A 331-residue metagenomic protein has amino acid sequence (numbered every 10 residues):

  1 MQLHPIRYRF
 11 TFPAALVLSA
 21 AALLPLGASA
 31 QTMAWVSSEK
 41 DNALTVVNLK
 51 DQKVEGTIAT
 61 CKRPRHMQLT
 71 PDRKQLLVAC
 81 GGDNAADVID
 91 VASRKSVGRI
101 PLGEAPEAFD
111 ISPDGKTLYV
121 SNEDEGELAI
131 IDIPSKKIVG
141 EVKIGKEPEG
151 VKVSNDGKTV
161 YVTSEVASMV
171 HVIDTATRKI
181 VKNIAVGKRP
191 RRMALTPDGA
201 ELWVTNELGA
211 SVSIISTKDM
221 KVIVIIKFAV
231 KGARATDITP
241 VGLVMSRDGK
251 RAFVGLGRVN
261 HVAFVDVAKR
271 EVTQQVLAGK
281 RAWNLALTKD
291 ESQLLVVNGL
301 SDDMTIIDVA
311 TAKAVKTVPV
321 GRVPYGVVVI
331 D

Functional and structural regions predicted by a protein language model:
M1: Short Lys/Arg-enriched helix C-cap and helix-to-coil transition segments that create basic nucleic-acid-contact patches
H4-P5, P13, A21-D331: Predominantly soluble domains enriched in secretory-pathway, periplasmic, or organellar proteins
